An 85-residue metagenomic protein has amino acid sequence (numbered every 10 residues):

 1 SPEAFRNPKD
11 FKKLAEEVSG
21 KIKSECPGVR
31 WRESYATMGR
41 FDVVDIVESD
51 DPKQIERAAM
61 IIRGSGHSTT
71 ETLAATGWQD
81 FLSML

Functional and structural regions predicted by a protein language model:
S1-P27, T37-F41, A75-L85: Short S/T/G/P-rich N-terminal loop/turn motif that feeds into the first structured element of a domain
G28-S34, T69-E71: A short linear hydrophobic-aromatic micro-motif
Y35-A36, I62: Generic marker of residues within folded, mature protein domains
E48-D80: An amphipathic, aromatic/His-enriched active-site/gating alpha helix that lines ligand/cofactor pockets
